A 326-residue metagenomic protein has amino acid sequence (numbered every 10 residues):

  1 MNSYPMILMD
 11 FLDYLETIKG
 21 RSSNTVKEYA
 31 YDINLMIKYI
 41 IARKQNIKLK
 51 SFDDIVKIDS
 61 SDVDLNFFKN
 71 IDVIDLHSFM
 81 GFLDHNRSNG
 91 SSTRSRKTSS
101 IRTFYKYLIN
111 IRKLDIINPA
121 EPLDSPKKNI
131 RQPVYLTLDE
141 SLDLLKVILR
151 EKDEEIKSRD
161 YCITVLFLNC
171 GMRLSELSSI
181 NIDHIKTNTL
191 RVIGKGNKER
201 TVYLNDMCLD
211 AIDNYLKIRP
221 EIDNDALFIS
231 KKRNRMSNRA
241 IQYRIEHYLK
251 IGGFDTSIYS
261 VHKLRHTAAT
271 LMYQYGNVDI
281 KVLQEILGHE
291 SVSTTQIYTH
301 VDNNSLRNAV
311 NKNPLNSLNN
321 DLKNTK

Functional and structural regions predicted by a protein language model:
M1-K326: Conserved catalytic core of the tyrosine transesterase superfamily
